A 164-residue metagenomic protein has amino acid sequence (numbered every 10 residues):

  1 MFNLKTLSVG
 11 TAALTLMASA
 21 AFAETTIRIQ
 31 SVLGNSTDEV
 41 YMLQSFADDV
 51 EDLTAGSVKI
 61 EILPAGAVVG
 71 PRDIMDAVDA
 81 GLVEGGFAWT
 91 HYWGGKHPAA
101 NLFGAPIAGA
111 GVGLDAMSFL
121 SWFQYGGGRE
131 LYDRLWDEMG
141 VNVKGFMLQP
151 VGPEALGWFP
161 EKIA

Functional and structural regions predicted by a protein language model:
M1-V9: Bacterial N-terminal signal peptides that target proteins for export
M17-A23: Sec/Tat signal peptide C-region and signal peptidase I cleavage site
T26, E51-A67, V141-K144, A164: A local structural motif
R28-Q30, E61, G86: Short, well-ordered beta-strand segments
R28-S45, A65-V69: Extracytoplasmic "Venus flytrap"
A47-E51, D79, W89-A164: Contiguous mixed-secondary-structure segments that line small-molecule binding/active-site clefts of soluble domains
A55-V58, I74-A88: Alpha-to-beta junction loops
I62-D76, V151: Short helix-initiation/N-cap motifs at beta->coil->alpha
